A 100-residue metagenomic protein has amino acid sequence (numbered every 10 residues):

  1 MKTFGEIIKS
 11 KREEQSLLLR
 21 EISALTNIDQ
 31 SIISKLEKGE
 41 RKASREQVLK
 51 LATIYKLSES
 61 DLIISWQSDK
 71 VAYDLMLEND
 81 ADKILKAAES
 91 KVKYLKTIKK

Functional and structural regions predicted by a protein language model:
M1-E14: A short, Lys/Arg-rich alpha-helix, primarily the initiator
K9, R20, L49: Residues within the helices of the helix-turn-helix
R12, S23, A52: The alpha-helix within a helix-turn-helix
S16-S34: Short alpha-helical DNA-recognition segment
N27, S44-D61: DNA major-groove recognition helix of helix-turn-helix/homeodomain DNA-binding modules
I63-K100: Short, charged recognition helix plus adjacent turn of helix-turn-helix-like nucleic-acid-binding domains
